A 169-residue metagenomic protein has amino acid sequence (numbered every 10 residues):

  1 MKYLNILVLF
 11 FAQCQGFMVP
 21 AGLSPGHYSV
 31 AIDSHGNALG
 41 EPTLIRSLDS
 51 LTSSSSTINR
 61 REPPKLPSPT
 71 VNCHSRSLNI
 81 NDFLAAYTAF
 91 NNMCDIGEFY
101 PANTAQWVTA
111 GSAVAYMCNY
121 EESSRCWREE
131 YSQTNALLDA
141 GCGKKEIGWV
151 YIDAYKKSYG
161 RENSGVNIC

Functional and structural regions predicted by a protein language model:
M1-L78: N-terminal prepro-regions of secreted/extracellular proteins
E62-C169: Mature secreted bioactive peptide module from preproproteins
